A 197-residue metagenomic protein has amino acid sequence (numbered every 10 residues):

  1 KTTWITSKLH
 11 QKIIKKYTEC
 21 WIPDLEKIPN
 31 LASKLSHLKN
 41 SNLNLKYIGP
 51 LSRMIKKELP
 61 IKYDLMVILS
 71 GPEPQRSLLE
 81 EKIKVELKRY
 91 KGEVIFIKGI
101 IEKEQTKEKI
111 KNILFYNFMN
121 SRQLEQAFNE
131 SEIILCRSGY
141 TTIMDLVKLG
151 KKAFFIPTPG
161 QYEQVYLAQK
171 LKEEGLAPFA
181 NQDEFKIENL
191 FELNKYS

Functional and structural regions predicted by a protein language model:
K1-Y47: Active-site-proximal region of nucleotide-activated glycan assembly enzymes, centered on histidine/acidic-rich loops
T2-K12, V165-L176: Active-site-proximal loop->helix
L9, R122-Q123, T142, N189: Short acidic active-site motifs
T18-E19, E132, A177: Receiver (REC) domain switch/active-site residues of two-component response regulators
L35-H37, G49-I133, I143: Donor-nucleotide binding loops and adjacent catalytic segments primarily of GT-B fold Leloir glycosyltransferases
Q123-Y166: A donor-sugar binding/catalytic signature common to diverse glycosyltransferases and related nucleotide-sugar
L176-S197: Leloir-type glycosyltransferase catalytic cores
